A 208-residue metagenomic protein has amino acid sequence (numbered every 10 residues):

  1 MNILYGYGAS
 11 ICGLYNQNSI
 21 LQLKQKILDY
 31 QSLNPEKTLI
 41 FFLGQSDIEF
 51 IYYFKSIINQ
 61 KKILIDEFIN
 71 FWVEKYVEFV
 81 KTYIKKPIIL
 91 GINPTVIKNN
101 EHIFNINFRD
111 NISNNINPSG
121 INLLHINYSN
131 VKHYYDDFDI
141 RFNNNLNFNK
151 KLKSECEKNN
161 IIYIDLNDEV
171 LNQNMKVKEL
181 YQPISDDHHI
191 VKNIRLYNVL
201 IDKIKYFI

Functional and structural regions predicted by a protein language model:
M1-N18, L28-T38: Serine-esterase "nucleophile elbow" of acetyl-processing enzymes
L23: Short, structured active-site "lid" loops
L28-H188, I194, N198, D202-Y206: Alpha-helical cap/lid subdomain in secreted, periplasmic, or secretory-pathway luminal O-acyl-processing enzymes
